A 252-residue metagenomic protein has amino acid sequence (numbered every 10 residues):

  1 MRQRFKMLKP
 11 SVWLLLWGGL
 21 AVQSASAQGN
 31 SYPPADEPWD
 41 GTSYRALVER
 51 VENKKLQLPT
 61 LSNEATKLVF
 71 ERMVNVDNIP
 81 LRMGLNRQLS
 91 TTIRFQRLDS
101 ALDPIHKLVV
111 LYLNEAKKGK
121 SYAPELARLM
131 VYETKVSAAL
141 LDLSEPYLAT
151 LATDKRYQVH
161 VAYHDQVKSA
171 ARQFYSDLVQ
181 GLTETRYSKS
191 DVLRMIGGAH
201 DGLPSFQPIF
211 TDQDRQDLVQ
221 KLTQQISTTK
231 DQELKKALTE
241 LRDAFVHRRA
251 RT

Functional and structural regions predicted by a protein language model:
M1-W13: Bacterial N-terminal signal peptides that target proteins for export
Q3, A21-V22: Polar low-complexity intrinsically disordered regions enriched in Ser/Thr and small residues
S11-A21: Bacterial N-terminal signal peptides
Q23-A27: Sec/Tat signal peptide C-region and signal peptidase I cleavage site
Q28-T252: Non-catalytic all-alpha helical scaffold/repeat segments
